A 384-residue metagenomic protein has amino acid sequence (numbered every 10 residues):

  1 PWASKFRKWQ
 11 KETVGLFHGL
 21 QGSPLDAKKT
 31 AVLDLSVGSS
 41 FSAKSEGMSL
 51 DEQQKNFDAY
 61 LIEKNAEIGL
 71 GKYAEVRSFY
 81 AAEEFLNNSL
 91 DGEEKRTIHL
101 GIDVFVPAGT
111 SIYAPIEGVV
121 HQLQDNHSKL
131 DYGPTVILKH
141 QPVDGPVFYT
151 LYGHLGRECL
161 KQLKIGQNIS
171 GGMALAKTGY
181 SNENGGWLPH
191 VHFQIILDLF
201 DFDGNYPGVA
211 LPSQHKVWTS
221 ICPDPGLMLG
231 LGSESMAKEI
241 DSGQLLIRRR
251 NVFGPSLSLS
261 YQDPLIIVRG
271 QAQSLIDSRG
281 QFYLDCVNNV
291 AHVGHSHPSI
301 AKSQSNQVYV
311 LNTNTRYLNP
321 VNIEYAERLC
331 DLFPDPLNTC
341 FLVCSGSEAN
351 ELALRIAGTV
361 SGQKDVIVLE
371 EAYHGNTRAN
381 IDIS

Functional and structural regions predicted by a protein language model:
P1-E93, V143, S220-A237: Terminal presequence/propeptide segments associated with secretion/organelle targeting and zymogen/polyprotein
R7-Q10, G19-Q21, L25-V32, S36 (+4 more regions): Acidic, glycine-rich catalytic/binding loops that coordinate metals and/or anionic ligands
E63, G92-K129: Short, glycine/small-residue-enriched coil/turn segments at secondary-structure junctions
A114-C159: Zn2+-dependent peptidoglycan hydrolase active-site motif and core
H121-T135, M173-V191: Flexible, gly/ser-rich surface segments that form the specificity/activation loops bordering the active-site cleft
E239-Q271, N289: Active-site-adjacent loop/helix segments that line or gate small-molecule/cofactor pockets in enzymes
Y283, N288, H292-Y317, E324-F341: Glycine-rich phosphate-binding segment of PLP-dependent enzymes
E327-S384: PLP-dependent aspartate aminotransferase-fold enzymes
